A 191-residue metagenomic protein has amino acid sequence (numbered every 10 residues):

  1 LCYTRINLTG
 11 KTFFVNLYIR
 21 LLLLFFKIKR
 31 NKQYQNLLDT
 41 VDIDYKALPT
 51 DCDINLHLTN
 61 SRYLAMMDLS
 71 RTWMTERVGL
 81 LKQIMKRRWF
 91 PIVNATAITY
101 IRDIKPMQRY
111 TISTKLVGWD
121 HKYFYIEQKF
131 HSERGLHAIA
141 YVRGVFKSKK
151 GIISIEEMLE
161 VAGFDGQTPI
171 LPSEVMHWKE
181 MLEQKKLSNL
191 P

Functional and structural regions predicted by a protein language model:
T9-N31, I104-T111, K115-P191: HotDog/MaoC-like acyl-thioester-processing domains
D39-L48: Short amphipathic
C52, S61-S70, E76-V78, M85: Active-site region of the double-stranded beta-helix
M74-S113, V117-G118, Y141, V145: Hydrophobic beta-strand-centered segment that forms part of the acyl-chain substrate-binding groove
